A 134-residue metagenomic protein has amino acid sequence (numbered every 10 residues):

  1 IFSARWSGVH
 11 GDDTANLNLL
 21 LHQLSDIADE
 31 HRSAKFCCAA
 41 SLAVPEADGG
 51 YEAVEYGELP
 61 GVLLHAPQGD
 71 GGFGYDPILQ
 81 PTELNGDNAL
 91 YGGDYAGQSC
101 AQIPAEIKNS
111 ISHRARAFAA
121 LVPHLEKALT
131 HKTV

Functional and structural regions predicted by a protein language model:
I1-V134: Anionic-ligand binding patches
